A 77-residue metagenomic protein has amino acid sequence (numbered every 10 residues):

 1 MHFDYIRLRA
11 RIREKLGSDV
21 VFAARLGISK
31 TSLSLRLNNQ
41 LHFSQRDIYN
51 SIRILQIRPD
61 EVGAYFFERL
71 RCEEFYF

Functional and structural regions predicted by a protein language model:
M1-V20: A short, Lys/Arg-rich alpha-helix, primarily the initiator
H2, K15, G63-F77: Short, charged recognition helix plus adjacent turn of helix-turn-helix-like nucleic-acid-binding domains
A10, L35, A64: DNA-binding alpha-helical recognition surfaces that contact promoter or target DNA
L16-L35: Short alpha-helical DNA-recognition segment
L37-N38, D47, F66: DNA major-groove recognition helix of helix-turn-helix
R46-V62: DNA major-groove recognition helix of helix-turn-helix/homeodomain DNA-binding modules
